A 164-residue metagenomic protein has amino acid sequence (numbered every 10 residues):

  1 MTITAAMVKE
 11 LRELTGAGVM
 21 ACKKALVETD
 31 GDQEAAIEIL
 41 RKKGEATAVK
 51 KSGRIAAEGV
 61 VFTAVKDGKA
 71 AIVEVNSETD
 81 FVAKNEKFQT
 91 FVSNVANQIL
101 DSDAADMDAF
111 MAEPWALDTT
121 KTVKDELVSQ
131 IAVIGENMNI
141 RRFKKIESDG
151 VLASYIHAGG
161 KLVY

Functional and structural regions predicted by a protein language model:
T2-Y164: N-terminal assembly/interaction segments in proteins that build large macromolecular machines
